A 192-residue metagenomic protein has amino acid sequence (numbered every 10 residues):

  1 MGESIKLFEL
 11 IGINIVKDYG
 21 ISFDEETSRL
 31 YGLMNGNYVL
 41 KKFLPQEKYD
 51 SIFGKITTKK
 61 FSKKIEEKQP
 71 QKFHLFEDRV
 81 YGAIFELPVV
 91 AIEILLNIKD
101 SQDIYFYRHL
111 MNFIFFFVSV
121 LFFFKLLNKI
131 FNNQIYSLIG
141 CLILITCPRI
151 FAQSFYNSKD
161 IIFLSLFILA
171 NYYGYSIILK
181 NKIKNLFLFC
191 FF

Functional and structural regions predicted by a protein language model:
M1-G12: Hydrophobic membrane-insertion alpha-helices, especially the h-region of bacterial N-terminal signal peptides
G2, Q102, F123-T146, L164 (+2 more regions): Transmembrane-helix signature of polytopic, membrane-embedded enzymes that assemble or transfer cell-envelope glycans
E3-S4, F187-F192: Hydrophobic alpha-helical membrane-interfacial segments at the cytosolic entry of transmembrane helices
L10-T27: Helix-to-loop transition at the C-terminal end of transmembrane segments
F23, R108-F115, L138-T146, I150-L169 (+1 more regions): Multi-pass, polyprenyl lipid-linked donor-dependent membrane glycosyltransferases
N37-F113: Interfacial juxtamembrane loops and adjacent helix segments that form the catalytic/substrate-binding surfaces
F106, L110-F131, L169-Y173: Transmembrane-helix motifs of polytopic, lipid-linked glycan transferases
Y173-L179: Structural signal for the C-terminal ends of transmembrane alpha-helices and the immediately following loop
